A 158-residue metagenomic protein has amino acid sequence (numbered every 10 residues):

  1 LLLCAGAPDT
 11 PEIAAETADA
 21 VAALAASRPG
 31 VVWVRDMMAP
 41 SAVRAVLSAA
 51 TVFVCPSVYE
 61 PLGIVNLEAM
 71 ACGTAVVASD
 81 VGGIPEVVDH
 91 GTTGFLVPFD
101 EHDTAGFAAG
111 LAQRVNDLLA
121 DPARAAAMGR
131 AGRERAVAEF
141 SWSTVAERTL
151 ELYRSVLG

Functional and structural regions predicted by a protein language model:
G6, A15-M37: Nucleotide-activated donor-binding/catalytic signature segment of Leloir-type glycosyltransferases, i.e., the conserved
A45-A50: Short alpha-helical donor nucleotide-sugar binding micro-motif in glycosyltransferases
T51, G73: A short alpha->beta transition loop at the rim of the catalytic pocket in nucleotide-sugar-dependent
V58: Aromatic "clamp/platform" in nucleotide-sugar-dependent glycosyltransferases that forms part of the donor/acceptor
G63-N66, I84: Short glycine/serine-rich donor-binding loops of glycosyltransferases
A75-A78, V88: Short hydrophobic beta-strand element within catalytic cores of glycosyltransferases and related nucleotide-activated
P85-N116, A123-A127: Change "using UDP/GDP/dTDP sugars" to "using nucleotide sugars
D117, R124-E139, S155: A short, well-ordered alpha-helix in the C-terminal region of glycosyltransferases
